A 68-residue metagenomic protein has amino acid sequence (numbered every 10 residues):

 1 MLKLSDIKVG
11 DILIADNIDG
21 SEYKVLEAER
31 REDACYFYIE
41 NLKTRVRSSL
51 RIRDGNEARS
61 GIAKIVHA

Functional and structural regions predicted by a protein language model:
M1-V9: Mixed-charge, Lys/Arg-rich low-complexity intrinsically disordered regions
S21-R30: Short beta-strand-centered aromatic/proline hotspots
A34-Y38: Short aromatic-glycine-enriched beta-strand elements
N41-A68: Intrinsically disordered, low-complexity, charged/polar segments
